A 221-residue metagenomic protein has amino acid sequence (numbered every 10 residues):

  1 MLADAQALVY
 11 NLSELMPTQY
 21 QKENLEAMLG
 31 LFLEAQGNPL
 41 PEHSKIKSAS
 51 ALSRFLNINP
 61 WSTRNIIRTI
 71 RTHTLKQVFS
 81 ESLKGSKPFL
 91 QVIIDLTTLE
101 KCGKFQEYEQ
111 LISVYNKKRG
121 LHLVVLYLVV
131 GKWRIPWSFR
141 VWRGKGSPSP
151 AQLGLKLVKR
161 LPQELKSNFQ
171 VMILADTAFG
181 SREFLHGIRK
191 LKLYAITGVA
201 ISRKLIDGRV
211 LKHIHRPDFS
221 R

Functional and structural regions predicted by a protein language model:
M1-I67, R71: Gly/serine-rich nucleotide phosphate-binding loop at the start of the catalytic core of nucleotide/ADP-ribose-handling
M28, G37, A49-L52, F89-L96 (+2 more regions): A common structural microfeature
L40-S44, S48, P88-L99, L126 (+2 more regions): Short, conserved catalytic/metal-binding motifs centered on acidic residues
R54-F55, N59, S113-N168: Electropositive, glycine- and tryptophan-enriched low-complexity nucleic-acid-binding patches
N57-G131: Active-site-proximal, Lys/Arg-enriched surface segment that forms a nucleic-acid-binding/basic interface patch
S62, I135, G180: Short phosphate-engaging motifs
K101-Y108, W137-S138, F184-H186, G208: Short, conserved acidic/polar surface loops in the N-terminal third of protein domains
V141-R221: An internal, acidic/charged active-site-proximal segment that coordinates divalent cations and/or engages
